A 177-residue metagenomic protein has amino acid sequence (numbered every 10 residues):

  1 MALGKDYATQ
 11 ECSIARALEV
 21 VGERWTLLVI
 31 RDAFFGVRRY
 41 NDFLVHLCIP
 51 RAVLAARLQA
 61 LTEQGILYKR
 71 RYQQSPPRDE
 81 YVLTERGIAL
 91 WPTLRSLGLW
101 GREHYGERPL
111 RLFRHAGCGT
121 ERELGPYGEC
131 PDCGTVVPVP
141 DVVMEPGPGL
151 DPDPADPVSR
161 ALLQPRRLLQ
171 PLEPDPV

Functional and structural regions predicted by a protein language model:
M1-T9: N-terminal intrinsically disordered/low-complexity leader segments
Y7, R16-V20, V82: Basic, helix-initiating cap at the start of DNA-binding domains
C12-V53, P174-V177: N-terminal helix-turn-helix DNA-binding core of bacterial DNA-binding proteins
G22, Q73-L97: Basic, amphipathic "hinge/linker" alpha-helix immediately C-terminal to the N-terminal HTH DNA-binding motif
Y40, L44-Y72, P76: Canonical helix-turn-helix DNA-binding module
Q64, T93-H104: Alpha-helical linker/hinge and terminal dimerization helices associated with HTH transcriptional regulators
R102-V177: C-terminal regulatory/oligomerization modules of transcriptional regulators
